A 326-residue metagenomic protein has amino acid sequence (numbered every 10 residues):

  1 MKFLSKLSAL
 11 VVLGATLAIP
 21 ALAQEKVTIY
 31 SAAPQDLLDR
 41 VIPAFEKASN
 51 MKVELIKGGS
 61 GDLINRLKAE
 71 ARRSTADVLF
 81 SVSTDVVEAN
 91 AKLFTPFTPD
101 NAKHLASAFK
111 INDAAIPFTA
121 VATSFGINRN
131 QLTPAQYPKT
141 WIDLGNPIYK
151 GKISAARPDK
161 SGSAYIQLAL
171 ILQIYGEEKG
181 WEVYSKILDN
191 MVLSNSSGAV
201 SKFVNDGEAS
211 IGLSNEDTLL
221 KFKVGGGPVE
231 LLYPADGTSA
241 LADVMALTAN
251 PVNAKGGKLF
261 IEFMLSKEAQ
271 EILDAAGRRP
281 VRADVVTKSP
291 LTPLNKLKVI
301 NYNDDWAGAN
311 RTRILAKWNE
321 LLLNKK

Functional and structural regions predicted by a protein language model:
I19-A23: Sec/Tat signal peptide C-region and signal peptidase I cleavage site
Q24-A33, M51-I56, D77, K152-I153: Short, well-ordered beta-strand elements
A32-A33, L38, G61-D62, T75-E208: Extracytoplasmic ligand-binding site segments that recognize negatively charged/polar headgroups
D85-N90, N205, S210-P228: A ligand-binding cleft/hinge motif common to bilobed small-molecule-binding domains
S107, V183-I187, V192-S194, G225-A249 (+2 more regions): Periplasmic-binding protein-like
S124-Q131, A169, A242-A254, I272-L273: A bilobed periplasmic-binding-protein/Venus flytrap-type ligand-binding module shared by bacterial periplasmic
E177-K179, V281-K326: An extracytoplasmic/periplasmic, membrane-proximal ligand-sensing/linker region
T248-N303: Mature extracytoplasmic/periplasmic domains
